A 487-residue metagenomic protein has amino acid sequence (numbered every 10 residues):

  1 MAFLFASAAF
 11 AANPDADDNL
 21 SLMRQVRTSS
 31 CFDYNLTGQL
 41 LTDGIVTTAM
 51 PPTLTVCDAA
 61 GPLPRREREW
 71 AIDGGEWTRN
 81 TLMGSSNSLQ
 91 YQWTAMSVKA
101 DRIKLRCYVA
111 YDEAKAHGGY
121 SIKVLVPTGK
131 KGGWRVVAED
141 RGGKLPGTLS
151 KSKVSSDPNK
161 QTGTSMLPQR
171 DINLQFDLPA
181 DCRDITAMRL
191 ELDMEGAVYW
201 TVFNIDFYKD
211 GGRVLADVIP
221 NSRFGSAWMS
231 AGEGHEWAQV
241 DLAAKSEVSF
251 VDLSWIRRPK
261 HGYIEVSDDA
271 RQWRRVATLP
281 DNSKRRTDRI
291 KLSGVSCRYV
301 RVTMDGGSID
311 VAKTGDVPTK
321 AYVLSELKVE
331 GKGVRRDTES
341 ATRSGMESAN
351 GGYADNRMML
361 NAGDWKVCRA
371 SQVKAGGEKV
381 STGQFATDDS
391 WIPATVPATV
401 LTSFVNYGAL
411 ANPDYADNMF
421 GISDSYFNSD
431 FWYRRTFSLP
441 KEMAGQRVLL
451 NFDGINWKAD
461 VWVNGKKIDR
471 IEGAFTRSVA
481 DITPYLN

Functional and structural regions predicted by a protein language model:
M1-A8: Bacterial N-terminal signal peptides
A12-L20, S30, N35-L36, V46-T53 (+2 more regions): Aromatic, loop-rich ligand-recognition surfaces of beta-strand-rich domains
A12-L40, I45, D337-K379: N-terminal pre-domain segments of enzymes
Y34-T53, R66-E76, N80, K374-S390 (+1 more regions): Short, polar loop/linker segments at the starts of domains and inter-domain junctions
L41, E76-T78, L89-Q90, D157-Q161 (+6 more regions): Short structured motifs
R141-K144, T148-N173, N282-R286, V463-N487: Beta-strand-rich ligand-recognition modules
R274-R275, R286, K291, G351 (+4 more regions): Accessory beta-strand-rich segments of carbohydrate-active enzymes
M359-D430, I482: Core domains of carbohydrate- and sulfate-ester-processing enzymes
